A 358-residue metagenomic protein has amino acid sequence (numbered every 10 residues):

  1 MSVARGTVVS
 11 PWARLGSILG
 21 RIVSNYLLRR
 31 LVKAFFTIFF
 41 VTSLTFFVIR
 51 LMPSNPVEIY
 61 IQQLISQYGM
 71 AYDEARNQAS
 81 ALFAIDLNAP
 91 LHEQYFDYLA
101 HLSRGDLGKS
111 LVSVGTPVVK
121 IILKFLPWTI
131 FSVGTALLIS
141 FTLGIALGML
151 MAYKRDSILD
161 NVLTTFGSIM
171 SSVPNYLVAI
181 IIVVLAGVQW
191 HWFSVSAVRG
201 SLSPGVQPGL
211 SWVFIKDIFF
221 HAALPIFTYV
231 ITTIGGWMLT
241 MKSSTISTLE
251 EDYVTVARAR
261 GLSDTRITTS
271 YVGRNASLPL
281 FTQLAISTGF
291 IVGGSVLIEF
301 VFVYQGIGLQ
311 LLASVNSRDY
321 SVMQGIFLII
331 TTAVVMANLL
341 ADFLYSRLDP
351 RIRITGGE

Functional and structural regions predicted by a protein language model:
M1-S10: Short, intrinsically disordered terminal tails adjacent to the first/last structured region
V3-A4, L15-V23, D86-I145: An internal, D/E-rich "acidic patch" concept
V9-A34, A259-R260: N-terminal Sec/SRP start-transfer signal
R21-S24, L126-L159, N175, V188 (+1 more regions): Alpha-helical transmembrane segments of integral membrane proteins, especially multi-pass inner/plasma-membrane
S24, L28-F40, L91, M323: Membrane-interface helix starts
I38-E93, W190-F214: Hydrophobic alpha-helical transmembrane segments of membrane transport/permease proteins and related membrane-embedded
F39-L44, L91, Y95, G134-L138 (+3 more regions): Hydrophobic alpha-helical transmembrane segments of multi-pass integral membrane proteins
T45-L51, D97, F166-A197, T228-V230: Membrane-water interface segments at the C-terminal ends of transmembrane alpha-helices in multi-pass inner-membrane
